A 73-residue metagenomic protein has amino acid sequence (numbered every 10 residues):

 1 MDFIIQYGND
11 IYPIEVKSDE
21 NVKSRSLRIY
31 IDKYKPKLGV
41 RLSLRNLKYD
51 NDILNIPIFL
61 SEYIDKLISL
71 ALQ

Functional and structural regions predicted by a protein language model:
M1-Q73: A cross-kingdom feature that marks ATP-driven nucleic-acid transaction machinery
